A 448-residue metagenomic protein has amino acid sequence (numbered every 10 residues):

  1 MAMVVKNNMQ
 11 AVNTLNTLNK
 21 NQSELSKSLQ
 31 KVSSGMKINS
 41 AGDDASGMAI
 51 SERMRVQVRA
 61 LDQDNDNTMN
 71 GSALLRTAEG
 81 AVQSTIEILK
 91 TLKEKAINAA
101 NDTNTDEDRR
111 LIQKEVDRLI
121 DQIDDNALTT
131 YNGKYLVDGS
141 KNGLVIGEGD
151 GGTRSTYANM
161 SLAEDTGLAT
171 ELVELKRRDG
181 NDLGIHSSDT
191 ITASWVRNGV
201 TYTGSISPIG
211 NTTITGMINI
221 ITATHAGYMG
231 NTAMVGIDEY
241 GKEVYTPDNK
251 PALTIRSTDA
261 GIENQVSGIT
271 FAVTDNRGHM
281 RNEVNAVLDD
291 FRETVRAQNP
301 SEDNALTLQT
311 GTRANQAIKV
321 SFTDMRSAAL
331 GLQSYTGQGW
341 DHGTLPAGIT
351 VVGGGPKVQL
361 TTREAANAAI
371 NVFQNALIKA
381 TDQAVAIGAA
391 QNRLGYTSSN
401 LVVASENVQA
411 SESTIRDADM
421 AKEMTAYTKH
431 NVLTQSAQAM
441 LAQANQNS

Functional and structural regions predicted by a protein language model:
M1-N7, A11-L15, S28-M36, M48 (+3 more regions): Proline-poor, low-complexity alpha-helical tail modules
M1-V82, V145, G149-G151, Q435-S436 (+1 more regions): Bacterial Type III/flagellar export signals at protein N-termini
A2-N7, M69-Q391, A442-Q446: Amphipathic alpha-helical coiled-coil/heptad-repeat segments
N21-S33, S84-E94, G343-G353, N400-A410 (+1 more regions): Extended, amphipathic, non-transmembrane alpha-helical segments
S23, Q30, R59, D66-M69 (+5 more regions): Residues at a fixed heptad register within alpha-helical coiled-coils and interdomain linker helices that relay
V32, N39, L61, T68 (+6 more regions): Signal-transduction coiled-coil helices of two-component systems
D43, T105, R109, M420-A421 (+1 more regions): Catalytic-site-adjacent helices and loops of nucleotide signaling machinery
R55-V58, D62, K93-A100, E412: Regular secondary-structure segments
